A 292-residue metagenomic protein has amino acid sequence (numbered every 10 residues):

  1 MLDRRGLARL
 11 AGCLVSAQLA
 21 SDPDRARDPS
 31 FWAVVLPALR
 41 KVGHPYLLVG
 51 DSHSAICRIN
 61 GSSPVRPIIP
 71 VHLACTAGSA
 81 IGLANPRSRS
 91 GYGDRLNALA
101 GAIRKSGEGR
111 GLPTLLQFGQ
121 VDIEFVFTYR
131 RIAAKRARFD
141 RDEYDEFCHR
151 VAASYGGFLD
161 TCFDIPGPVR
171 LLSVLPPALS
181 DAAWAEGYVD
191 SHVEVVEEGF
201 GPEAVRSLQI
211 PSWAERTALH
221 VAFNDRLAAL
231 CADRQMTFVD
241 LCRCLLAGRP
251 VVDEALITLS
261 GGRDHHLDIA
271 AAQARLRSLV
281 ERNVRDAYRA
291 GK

Functional and structural regions predicted by a protein language model:
M1, L10, V15, I257-K292: C-terminal accessory extensions appended to soluble enzyme cores
M1-R66, Y288-K292: N-terminal secretory targeting modules
L2-R5, R87, E146, R150 (+2 more regions): Alpha-helix boundary/N-cap detector
C13-S21, A102, S106, I165 (+2 more regions): Surface-exposed polar/charged interaction patches
A26-W32, A98-K105, R275-K292: Short amphipathic alpha-helical segments
S30-V34, L39, Y92-I103, Y155-F158: Short alpha-helical segments and helix-capping/turn motifs at coil-helix boundaries
L47-E146: Conserved SGNH/GDSL esterase-like catalytic core that processes O-acyl groups on lipids and polysaccharides
A100-H266: Alpha-helical cap/lid subdomain in secreted, periplasmic, or secretory-pathway luminal O-acyl-processing enzymes
